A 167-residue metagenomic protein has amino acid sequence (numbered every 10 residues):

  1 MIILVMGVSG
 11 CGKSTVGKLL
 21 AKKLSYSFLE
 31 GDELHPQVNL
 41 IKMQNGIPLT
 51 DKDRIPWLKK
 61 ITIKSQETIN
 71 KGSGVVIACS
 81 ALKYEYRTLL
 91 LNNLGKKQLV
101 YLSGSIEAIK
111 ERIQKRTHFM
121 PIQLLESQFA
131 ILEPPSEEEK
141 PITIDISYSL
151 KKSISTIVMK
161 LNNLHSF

Functional and structural regions predicted by a protein language model:
I2: Walker A (P-loop) ATP-phosphate-binding motif of ABC ATPase nucleotide-binding domains
V5: Hydrophobic anchor at the beta1->P-loop junction of P-loop NTPases
V8: P-loop (Walker A) phosphate-binding loop of NTP-binding proteins
K13: Conserved lysine of the Walker
K18, K22-K60: Conserved substrate/cofactor phosphate-moiety recognition/catalytic segment in nucleotide-dependent phosphotransferases
K71-V75, Q98: Loop/turn-to-beta-strand initiation segments
N93-R112: Conserved phosphate-donor/acceptor-positioning beta-strand/loop module used by diverse small-molecule
K115-T156: Small-molecule kinase domains that catalyze NTP-dependent phosphoryl transfer to phosphate-bearing small molecules
